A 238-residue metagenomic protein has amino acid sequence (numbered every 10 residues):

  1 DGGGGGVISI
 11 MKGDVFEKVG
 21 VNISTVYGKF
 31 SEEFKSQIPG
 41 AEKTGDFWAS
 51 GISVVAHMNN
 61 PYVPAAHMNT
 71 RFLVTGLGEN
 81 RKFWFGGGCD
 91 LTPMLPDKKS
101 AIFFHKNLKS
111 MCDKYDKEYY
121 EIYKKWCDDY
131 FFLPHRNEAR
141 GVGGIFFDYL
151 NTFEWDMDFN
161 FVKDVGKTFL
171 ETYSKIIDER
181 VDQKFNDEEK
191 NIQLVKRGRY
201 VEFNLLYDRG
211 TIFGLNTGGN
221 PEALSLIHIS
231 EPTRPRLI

Functional and structural regions predicted by a protein language model:
D1-P39, L150, E154-L206: Gly/Pro-rich turn-and-neighbor structural signature
G5-W84: Internal mixed beta-strand/loop scaffold within catalytic domains of large alpha/beta enzymes
V19, W48-G51, F83-T92, E138-M157 (+1 more regions): Glycine-rich, often proline-containing surface loops adjacent to acidic residues and nearby aromatics that form
M58-N60, G76, L91-D97, Y149-F161 (+1 more regions): A generic structural motif
G76-I122: Compact, glycine/acidic-enriched structural inserts
K109-F161, K175-D178: Long, charged, mostly alpha-helical binding arms that flank functional sites
K124, D128-F146, D178-F213, A223: An amphipathic alpha-helical core segment
I227-I238: Single conserved hydrophobic/aromatic residue that forms the stacking wall/gate of nucleotide- or nucleobase-binding
